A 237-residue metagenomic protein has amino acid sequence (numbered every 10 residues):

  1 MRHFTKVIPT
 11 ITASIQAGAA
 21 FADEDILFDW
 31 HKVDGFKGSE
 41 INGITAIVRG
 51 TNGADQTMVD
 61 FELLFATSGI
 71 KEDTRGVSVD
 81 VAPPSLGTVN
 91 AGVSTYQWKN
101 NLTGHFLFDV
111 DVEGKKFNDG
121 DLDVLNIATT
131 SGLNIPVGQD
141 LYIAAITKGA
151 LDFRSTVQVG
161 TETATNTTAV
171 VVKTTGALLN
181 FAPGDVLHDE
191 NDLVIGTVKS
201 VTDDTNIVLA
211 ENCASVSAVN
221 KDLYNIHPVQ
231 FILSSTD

Functional and structural regions predicted by a protein language model:
M1-G18, G132-V157, Y224-D237: C-terminal interaction-tip segments
M1-V33, P183-N191, T197-V198, V208-E211 (+2 more regions): Viral structural modules
L27-G38, T129-I135, T174-A177: Extracellular and analogous surface-interaction loops
L27-T67, F181-V186: Beta-rich globular "head" domains
A46-N52, V59, T67-T74, A144-F153 (+2 more regions): Short, flexible beta-strand-to-coil junctions
R49-H105: Surface-exposed turn/loop modules enriched in turn-prone residues
S85-L133: Extended, solvent-exposed segments with strong compositional bias
R154-D222: Autoprocessing Asn-cyclization modules and mimics
